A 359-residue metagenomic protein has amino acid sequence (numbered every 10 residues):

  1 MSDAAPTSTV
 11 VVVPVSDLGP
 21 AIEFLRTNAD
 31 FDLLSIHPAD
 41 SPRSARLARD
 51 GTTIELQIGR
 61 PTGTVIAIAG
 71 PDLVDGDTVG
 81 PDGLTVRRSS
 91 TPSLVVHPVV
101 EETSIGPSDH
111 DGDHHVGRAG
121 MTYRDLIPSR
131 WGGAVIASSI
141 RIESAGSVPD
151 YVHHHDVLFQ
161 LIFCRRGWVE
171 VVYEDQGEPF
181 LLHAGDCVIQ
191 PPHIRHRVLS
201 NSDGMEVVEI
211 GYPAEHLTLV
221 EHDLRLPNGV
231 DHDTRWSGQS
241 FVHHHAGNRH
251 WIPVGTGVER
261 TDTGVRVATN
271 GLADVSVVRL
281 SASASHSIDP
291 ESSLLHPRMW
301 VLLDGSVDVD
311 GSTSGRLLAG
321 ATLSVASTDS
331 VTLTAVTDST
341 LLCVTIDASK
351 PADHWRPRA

Functional and structural regions predicted by a protein language model:
D3, T85-A145, L217-A282, H354-A359: A short, N-terminal "cap"/entry segment at the start of jelly-roll beta-barrel domains of the cupin/DSBH fold
D3-P6, V12-T53, D113-M121, D125-S144 (+4 more regions): Core segments of cupin and vicinal oxygen chelate
P6-D17, R43-T52, Q57-L84, F159-R165 (+1 more regions): Vicinal oxygen chelate
A39-R43, P61-G63, G132-A134, V157 (+3 more regions): Short acidic/glycine-enriched loop/turn segments that link adjacent beta-strands
T91, A137-S139, C187-I189, S202-D223 (+3 more regions): A short hydrophobic beta-strand segment most commonly corresponding to one strand of the jelly-roll/cupin
I140-E143, H153-V171, I210-P213, V277-S281 (+1 more regions): Short, conserved beta-strand element in jelly-roll/cupin
D175-H193, G311-V331: Short acidic-glycine-tyrosine-enriched beta hairpin
